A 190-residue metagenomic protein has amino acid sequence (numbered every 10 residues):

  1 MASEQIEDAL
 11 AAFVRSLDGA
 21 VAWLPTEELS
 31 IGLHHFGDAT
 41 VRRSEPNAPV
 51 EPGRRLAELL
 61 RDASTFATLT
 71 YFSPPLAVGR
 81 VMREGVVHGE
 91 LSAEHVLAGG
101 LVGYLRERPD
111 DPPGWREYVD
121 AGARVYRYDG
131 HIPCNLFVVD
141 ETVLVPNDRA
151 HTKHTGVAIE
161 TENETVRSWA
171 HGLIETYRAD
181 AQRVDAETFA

Functional and structural regions predicted by a protein language model:
M1-L10: Basic, amphipathic "hinge/linker" alpha-helix immediately C-terminal to the N-terminal HTH DNA-binding motif
A11-D62: Helix-turn-helix/homeodomain-like alpha-helical modules used for DNA recognition and transcription-factor dimerization
R55-P113: Primarily the HKD phosphodiesterase
D62-A63, G122, D140: Short, well-ordered alpha-helix to beta-strand connector turns
T68-F72, V96-G99, Y128-G130, V139-D140 (+1 more regions): Short His-Asn-centered micro-motif
P74-P75, C134, K153: Short glycine-rich, flexible loops that bind phosphorylated cofactors or substrates
G99-F137: HKD-type phospholipase D/PLD-like phosphodiesterase module
V138-A190: Amphipathic alpha-helical interface segments
